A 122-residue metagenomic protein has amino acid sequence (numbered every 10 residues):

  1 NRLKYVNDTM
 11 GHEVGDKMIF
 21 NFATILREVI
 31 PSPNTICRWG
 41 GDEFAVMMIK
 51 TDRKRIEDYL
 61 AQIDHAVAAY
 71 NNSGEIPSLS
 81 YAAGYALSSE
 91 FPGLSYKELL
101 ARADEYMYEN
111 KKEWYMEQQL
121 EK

Functional and structural regions predicted by a protein language model:
N1-P31, C37-G41, A45-V46, R53-A61 (+2 more regions): Conserved long alpha-helical elements within nucleotide-processing catalytic cores of c-di-GMP signaling and class III
K17, K54-D58, E75-S80, S88-K122: Catalytic cores and conserved motifs of cyclic dinucleotide signaling enzymes
E28-P33, D64-I76, E109, E113: Short catalytic/binding micro-motifs of nucleotide second-messenger systems
T35, T51, S80: Ser/Thr-centric signal marking residues that sit in or immediately flank functional binding/regulatory motifs
F44, Y81-Y85: A structural signal for short, well-ordered beta-strand segments
M47-M48, L87: A structural signal for hydrophobic residues in beta-strands of small regulatory alpha/beta folds
A66, A86-S88: Output-coupling edge of small sensory domains
